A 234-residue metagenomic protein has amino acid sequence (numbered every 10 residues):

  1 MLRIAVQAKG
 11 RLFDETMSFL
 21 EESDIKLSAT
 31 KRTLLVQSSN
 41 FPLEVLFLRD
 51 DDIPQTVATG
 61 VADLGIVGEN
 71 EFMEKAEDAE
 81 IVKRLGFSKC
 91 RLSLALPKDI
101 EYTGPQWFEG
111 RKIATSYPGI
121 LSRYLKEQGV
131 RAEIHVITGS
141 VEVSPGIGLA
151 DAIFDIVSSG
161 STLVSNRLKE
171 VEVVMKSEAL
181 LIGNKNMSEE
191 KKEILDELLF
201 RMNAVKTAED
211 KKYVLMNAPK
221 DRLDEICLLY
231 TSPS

Functional and structural regions predicted by a protein language model:
L2-A8, F19-S23, T103-Y117, D210-Y213: Short loop->beta-strand "edge-of-pocket" segments that line small-molecule binding or catalytic clefts across diverse
Q7, S93-Y102, A179-K191, V214-K220: A bilobed periplasmic-binding-protein/Venus flytrap-type ligand-binding module shared by bacterial periplasmic
E15-N40, P105-W107, P118-I134: Ligand-binding cleft/hinge of the Venus flytrap
T30-Q55, I134-P145: Short helix-initiation/N-cap motifs at beta->coil->alpha
L46, D63-V67, D151-V157: Paired acidic/hydrophobic, glycine-rich loop segments that form the ligand-binding mouth/hinge of periplasmic-binding
E69, E80-R131, N186-E189, D196-F200: A conserved helix-loop-strand patch within extracytoplasmic ligand-binding domains of the periplasmic binding
E74-R84, S161-K176: Ligand-binding "clamshell"
Y230-S234: Conserved small/polar residues in nucleotide/adenosyl-binding loops
